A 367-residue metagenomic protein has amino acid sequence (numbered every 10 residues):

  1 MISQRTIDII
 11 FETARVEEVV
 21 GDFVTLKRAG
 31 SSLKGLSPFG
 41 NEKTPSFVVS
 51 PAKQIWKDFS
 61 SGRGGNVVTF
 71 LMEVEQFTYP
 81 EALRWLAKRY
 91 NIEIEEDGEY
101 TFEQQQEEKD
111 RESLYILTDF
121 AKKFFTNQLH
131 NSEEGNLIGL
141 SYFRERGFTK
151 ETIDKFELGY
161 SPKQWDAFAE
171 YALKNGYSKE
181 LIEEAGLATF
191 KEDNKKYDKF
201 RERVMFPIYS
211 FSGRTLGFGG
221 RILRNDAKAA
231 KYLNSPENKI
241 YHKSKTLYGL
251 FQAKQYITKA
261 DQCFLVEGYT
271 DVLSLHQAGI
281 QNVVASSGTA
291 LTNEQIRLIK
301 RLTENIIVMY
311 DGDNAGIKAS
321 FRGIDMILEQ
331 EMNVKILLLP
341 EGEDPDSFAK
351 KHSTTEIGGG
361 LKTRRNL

Functional and structural regions predicted by a protein language model:
M1-Y100, Q105, K163-D166: N-terminal structured subdomain of primase-like DNA metabolism proteins
I2, A14, A29, S50 (+4 more regions): Phosphate-handling DNA/RNA-contact segment within nucleic-acid enzymes
N66-V67, I280-Q281, T303-N305, E331-V334: Short glycine-/polar-rich loops that comprise or flank the Walker A/P-loop and associated switch/sensor motifs
E73-I92, R203-I222, S347: Structured, non-catalytic alpha/beta "coupling" segments that mediate domain-domain communication and provide generic
L83-E134: Conserved active-site segments centered on acidic
C263-L265, E304-A315, L337-L338: Acidic beta-strand-to-loop metal/phosphate-binding motif
N314-Q330, V334, L338: Phosphate/diphosphate-binding loops
E331-L367: C-terminal or mid-to-C-terminal helical accessory/interaction module adjacent to the motor/catalytic core
